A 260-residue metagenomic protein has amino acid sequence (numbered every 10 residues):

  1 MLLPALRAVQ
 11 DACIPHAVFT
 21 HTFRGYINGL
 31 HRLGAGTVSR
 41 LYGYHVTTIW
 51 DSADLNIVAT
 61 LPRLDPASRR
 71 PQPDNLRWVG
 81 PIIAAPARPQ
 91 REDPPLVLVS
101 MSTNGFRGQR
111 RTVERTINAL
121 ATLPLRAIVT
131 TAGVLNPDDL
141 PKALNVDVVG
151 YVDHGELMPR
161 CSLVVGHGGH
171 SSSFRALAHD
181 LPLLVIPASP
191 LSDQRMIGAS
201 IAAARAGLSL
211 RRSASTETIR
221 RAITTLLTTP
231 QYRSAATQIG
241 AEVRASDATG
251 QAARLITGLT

Functional and structural regions predicted by a protein language model:
M1-R126, L140: Nucleotide-sugar-dependent glycosyltransferase catalytic domains
A12, E217-T260: C-terminal amphipathic helix plus adjacent low-complexity, charged tail appended to glycosyltransferase catalytic
T20-H21, G168, V185-S189, S209-S213: Short beta->alpha connector loops at strand-helix junctions that form conserved, small/polar/Pro-enriched
D54, L76, N145-D147, G207: Short, conserved active-site loop motifs that form the nucleotide-linked donor/cofactor pocket
P124, V134-V152: Nucleotide-activated donor-binding/catalytic signature segment of Leloir-type glycosyltransferases, i.e., the conserved
Y151-G198: A donor-sugar binding/catalytic signature common to diverse glycosyltransferases and related nucleotide-sugar
P190-A222: Change "using UDP/GDP/dTDP sugars" to "using nucleotide sugars
